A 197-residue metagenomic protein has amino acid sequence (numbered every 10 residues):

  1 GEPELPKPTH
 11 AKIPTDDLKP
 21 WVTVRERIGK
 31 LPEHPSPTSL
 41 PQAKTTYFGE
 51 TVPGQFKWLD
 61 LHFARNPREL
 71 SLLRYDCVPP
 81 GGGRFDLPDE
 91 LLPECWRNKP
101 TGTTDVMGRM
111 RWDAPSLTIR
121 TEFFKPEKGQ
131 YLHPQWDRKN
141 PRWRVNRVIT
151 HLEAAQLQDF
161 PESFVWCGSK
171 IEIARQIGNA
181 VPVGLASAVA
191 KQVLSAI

Functional and structural regions predicted by a protein language model:
G1-T46: Flexible, glycine-/basic-rich loop-and-beta segments that form/coincide with the SAM-dependent methyltransferase
T46-I197: C-terminal target-recognition/interaction regions appended to catalytic cores
